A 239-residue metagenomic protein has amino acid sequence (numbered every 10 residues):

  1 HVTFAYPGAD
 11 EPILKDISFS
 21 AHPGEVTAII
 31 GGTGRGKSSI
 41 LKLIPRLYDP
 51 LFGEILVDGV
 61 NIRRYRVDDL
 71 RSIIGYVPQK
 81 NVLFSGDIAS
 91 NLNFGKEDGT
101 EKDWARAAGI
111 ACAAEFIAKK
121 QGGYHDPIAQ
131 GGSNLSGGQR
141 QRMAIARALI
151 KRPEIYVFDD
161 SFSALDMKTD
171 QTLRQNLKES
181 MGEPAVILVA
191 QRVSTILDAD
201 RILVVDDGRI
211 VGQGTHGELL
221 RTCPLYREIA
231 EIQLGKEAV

Functional and structural regions predicted by a protein language model:
H1-V239: ABC-type nucleotide-binding domain
